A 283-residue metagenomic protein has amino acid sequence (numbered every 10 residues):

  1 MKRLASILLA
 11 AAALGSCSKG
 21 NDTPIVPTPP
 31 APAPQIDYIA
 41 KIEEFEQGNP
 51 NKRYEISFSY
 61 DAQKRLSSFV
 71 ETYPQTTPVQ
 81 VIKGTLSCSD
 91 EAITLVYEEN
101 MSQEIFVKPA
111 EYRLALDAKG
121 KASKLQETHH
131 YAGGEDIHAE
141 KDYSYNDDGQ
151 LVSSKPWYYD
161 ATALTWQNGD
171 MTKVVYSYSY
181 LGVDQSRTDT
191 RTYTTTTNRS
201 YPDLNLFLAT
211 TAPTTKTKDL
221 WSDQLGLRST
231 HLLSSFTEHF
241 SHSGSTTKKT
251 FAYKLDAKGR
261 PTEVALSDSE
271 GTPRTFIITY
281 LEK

Functional and structural regions predicted by a protein language model:
K2-I7: Sec-dependent signal peptide recognition, specifically the positively charged N-region followed immediately by
L14-S16: C-terminal motif of bacterial Sec signal peptides marking the signal peptidase cleavage site
G20-K283: Buried hydrophobic residues that stabilize the cores of well-folded domains
